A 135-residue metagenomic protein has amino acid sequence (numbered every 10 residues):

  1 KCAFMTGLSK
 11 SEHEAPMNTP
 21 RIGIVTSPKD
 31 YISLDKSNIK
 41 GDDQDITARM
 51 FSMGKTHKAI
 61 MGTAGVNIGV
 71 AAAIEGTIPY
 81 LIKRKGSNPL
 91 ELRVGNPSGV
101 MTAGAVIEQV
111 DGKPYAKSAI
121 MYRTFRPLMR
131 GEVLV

Functional and structural regions predicted by a protein language model:
K1-V135: Non-transmembrane, aqueous-exposed alpha-helical and coiled segments at domain scale
